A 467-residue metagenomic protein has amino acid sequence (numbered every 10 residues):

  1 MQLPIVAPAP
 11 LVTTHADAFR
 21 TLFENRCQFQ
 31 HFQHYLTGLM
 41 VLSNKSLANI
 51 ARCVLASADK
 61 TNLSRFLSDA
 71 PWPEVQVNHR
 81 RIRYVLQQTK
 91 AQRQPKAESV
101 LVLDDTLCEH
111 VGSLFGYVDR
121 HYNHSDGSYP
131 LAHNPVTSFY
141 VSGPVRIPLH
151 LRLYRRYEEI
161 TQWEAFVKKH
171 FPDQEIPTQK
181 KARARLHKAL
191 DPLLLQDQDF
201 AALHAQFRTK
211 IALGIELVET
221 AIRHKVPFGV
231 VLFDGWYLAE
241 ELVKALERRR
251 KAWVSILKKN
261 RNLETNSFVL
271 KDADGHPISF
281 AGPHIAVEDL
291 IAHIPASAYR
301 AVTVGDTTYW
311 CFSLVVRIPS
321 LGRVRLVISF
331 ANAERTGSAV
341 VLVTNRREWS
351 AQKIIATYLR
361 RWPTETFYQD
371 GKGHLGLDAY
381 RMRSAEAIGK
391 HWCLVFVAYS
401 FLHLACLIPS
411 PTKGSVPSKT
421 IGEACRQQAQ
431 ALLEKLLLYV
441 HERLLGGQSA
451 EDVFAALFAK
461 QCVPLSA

Functional and structural regions predicted by a protein language model:
M1-Q30, G38-L39, R155, Q162-E164 (+9 more regions): A short, flexible helix-boundary coil/loop motif
A16, F23-Q30, L39-S113, E219-T220 (+5 more regions): Electropositive nucleic-acid engagement tracts
L36, D69-K180, T308, F312-S313: Active-site-proximal, Lys/Arg-enriched surface segment that forms a nucleic-acid-binding/basic interface patch
R83-K90, F200-G229: Short, basic/hydrophobic alpha-helical segments
L103-L107, S350-M382: Short amphipathic alpha-helical "interface-anchor" segments enriched in bulky aromatics
L232-A239, K259-R261, A387: Acidic, metal-coordinating catalytic cores used for nucleic-acid/nucleotide bond scission and strand-transfer chemistry
R250-L263: Acidic, His- and aromatic-enriched active-site or binding-groove loops in soluble protein domains that engage sugars
